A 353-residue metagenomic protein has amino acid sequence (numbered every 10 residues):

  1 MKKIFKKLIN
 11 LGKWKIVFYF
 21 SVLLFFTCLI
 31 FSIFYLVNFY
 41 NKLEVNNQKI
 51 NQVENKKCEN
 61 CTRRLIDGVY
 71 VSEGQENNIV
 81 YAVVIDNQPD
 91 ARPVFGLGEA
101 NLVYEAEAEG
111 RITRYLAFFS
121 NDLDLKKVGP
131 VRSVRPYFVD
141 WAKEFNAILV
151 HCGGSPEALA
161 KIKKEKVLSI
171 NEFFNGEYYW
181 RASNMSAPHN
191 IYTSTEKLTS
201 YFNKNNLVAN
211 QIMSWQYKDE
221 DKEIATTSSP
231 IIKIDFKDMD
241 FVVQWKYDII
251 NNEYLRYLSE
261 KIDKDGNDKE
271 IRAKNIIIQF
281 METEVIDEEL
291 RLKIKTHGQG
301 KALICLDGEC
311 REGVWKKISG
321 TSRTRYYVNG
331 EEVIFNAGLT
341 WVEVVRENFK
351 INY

Functional and structural regions predicted by a protein language model:
M1-L23: N-terminal Lys/Arg-rich, disordered targeting/topogenic segments
F18-Y35: Hydrophobic membrane-insertion alpha-helices, especially the h-region of bacterial N-terminal signal peptides
T27, N47-L102, E109-Y353: A surface/extracellular/periplasmic glyco- and lipid-processing/surface-interacting theme
I30-Q48: Sec-dependent signal peptide cleavage junction
